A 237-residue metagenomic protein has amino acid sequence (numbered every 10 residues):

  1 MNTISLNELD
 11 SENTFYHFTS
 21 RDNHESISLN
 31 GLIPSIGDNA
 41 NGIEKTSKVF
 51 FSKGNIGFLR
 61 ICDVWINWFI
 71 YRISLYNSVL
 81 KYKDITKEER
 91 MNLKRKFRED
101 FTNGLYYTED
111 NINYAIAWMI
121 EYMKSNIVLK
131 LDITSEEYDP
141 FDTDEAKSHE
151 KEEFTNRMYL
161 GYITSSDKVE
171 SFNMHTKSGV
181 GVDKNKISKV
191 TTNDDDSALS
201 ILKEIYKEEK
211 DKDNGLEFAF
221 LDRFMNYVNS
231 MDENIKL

Functional and structural regions predicted by a protein language model:
M1-F50, G57-N103: ADP-ribose/NAD+-binding catalytic cleft of ART/PARP-like enzymes
I56-G57, Y114: Short, well-ordered alpha-helical scaffold segment located in the soluble/lumenal catalytic or ligand-binding core
I73, N77-L237: Active-site and NAD+-binding cores of ADP-ribose-processing enzymes
